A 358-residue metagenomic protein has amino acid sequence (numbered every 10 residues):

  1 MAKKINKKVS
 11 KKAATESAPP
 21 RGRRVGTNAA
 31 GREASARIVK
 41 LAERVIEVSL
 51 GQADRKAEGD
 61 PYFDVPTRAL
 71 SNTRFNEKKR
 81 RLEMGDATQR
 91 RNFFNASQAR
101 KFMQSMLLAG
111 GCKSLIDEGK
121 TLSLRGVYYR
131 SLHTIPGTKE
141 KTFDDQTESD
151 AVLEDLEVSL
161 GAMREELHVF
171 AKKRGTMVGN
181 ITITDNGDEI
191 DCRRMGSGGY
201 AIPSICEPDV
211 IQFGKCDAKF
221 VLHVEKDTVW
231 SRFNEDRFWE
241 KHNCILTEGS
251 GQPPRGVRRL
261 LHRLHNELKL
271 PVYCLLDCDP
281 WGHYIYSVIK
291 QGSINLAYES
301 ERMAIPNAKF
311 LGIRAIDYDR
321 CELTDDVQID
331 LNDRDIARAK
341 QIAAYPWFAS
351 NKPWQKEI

Functional and structural regions predicted by a protein language model:
A2-Y273, P280-I358: Nucleic-acid enzyme cleavage-core boundary/entry regions
